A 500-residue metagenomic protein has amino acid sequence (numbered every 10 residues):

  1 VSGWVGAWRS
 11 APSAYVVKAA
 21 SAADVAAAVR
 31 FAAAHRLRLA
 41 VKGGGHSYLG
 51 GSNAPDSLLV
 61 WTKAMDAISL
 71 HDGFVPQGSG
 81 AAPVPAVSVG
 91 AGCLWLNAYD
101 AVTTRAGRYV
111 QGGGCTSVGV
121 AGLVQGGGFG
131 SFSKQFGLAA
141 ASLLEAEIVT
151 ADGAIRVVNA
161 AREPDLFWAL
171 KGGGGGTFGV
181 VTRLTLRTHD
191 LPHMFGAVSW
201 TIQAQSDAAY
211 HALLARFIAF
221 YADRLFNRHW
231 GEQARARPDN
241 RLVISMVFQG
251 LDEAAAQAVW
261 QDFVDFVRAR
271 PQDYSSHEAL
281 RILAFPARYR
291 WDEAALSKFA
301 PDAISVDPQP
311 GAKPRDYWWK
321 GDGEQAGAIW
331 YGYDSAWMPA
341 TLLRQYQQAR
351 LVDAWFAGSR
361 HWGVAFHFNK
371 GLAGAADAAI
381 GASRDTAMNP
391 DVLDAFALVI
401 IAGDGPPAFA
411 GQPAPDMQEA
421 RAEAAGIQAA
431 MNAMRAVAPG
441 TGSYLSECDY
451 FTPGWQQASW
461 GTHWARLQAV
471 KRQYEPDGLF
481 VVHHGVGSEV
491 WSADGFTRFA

Functional and structural regions predicted by a protein language model:
V1-A500: Soluble FAD-dependent oxygen oxidases
